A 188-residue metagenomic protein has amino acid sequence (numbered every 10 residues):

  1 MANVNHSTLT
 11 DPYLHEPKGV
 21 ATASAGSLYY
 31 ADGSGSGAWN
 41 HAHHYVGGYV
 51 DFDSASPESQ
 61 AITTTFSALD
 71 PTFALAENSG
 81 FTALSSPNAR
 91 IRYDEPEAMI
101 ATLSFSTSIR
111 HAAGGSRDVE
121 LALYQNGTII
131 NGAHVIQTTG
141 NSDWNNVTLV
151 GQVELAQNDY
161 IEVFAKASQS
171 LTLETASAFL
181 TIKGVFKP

Functional and structural regions predicted by a protein language model:
A2-Y45, A113-R117, N126, S142-T148 (+2 more regions): Extracellular repetitive beta-rich solenoid segments
S27, E97, Q157-D159: Surface-exposed loop/turn positions
H41-G115, V135, V150, L171-P188: Terminal (often C-terminal
Y124-I130: Change "in extracellular beta-sheet-rich domains … of secreted and cell-surface proteins" to "in beta-sheet-rich domains
N131-G140: Solvent-exposed serine/threonine-rich low-complexity stretches and specific carbohydrate-binding patches
V153-A167: Noncatalytic modules at the cell exterior or secretory-pathway interfaces, chiefly beta-strand-rich lectin/adhesion
